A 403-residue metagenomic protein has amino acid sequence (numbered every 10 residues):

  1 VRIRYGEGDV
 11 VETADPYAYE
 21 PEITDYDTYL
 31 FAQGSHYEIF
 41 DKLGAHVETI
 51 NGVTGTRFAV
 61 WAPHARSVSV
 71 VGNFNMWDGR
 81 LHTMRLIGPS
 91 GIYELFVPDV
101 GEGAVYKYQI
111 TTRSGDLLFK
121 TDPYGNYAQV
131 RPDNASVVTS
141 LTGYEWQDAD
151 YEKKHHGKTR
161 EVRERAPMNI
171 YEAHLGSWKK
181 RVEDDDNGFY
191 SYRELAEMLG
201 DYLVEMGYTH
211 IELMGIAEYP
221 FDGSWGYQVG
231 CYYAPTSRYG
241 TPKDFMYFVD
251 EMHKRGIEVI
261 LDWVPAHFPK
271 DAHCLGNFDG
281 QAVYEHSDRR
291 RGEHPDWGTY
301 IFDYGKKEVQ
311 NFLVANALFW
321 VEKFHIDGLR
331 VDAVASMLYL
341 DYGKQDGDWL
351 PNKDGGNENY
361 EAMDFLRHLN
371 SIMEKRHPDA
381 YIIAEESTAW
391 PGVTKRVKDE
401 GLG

Functional and structural regions predicted by a protein language model:
V1-R57, I87-E172, S177-D185, E194: The feature marks proteins involved in alpha-glucan
I3, G72, L81, V97 (+5 more regions): Glycine-rich, histidine-containing beta strand-loop boundary motifs that form or position
W61-V68, W77: Short proline/glycine-enriched turn/loop motifs at strand-loop junctions of beta-rich domains
V68-V70, Y106: Short beta-strand elements bearing conserved aromatic residues within extracellular beta-rich modules
F74-I92: Solvent-exposed beta-strand/loop surfaces of large extracellular or lumenal domains
Q129, A149-M168, H174-E358: Substrate-binding/active-site clefts of carbohydrate-active enzymes
H325-D327, Y342-G403: Conserved alpha/beta catalytic core and glycan-binding cleft of carbohydrate-active enzymes
